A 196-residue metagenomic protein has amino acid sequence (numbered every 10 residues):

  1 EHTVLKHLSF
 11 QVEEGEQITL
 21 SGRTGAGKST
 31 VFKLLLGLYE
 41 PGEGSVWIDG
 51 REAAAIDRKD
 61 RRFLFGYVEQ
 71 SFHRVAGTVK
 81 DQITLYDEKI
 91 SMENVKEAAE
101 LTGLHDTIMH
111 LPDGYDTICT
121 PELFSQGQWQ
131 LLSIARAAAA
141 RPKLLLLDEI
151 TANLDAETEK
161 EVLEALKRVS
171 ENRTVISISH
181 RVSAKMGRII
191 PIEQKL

Functional and structural regions predicted by a protein language model:
S21-R23: The feature captures the beta-strand-to-loop junction immediately N-terminal to the Walker
L36: Helix-to-loop junction immediately C-terminal to a conserved catalytic motif
W47, A55, R62, K80-T120 (+2 more regions): ABC ATPase nucleotide-binding domain helical subdomain, centered on the C-loop/LSGGQ "ABC signature"
H105-L132, R188, K195: ABC-fold ATPase nucleotide-binding domain signature/coupling loops
L145-D148: Catalytic Walker B motif of ABC-type/P-loop ATPase nucleotide-binding domains
R168-S177, S183-K185: Conserved catalytic loops of ABC-family nucleotide-binding domains
